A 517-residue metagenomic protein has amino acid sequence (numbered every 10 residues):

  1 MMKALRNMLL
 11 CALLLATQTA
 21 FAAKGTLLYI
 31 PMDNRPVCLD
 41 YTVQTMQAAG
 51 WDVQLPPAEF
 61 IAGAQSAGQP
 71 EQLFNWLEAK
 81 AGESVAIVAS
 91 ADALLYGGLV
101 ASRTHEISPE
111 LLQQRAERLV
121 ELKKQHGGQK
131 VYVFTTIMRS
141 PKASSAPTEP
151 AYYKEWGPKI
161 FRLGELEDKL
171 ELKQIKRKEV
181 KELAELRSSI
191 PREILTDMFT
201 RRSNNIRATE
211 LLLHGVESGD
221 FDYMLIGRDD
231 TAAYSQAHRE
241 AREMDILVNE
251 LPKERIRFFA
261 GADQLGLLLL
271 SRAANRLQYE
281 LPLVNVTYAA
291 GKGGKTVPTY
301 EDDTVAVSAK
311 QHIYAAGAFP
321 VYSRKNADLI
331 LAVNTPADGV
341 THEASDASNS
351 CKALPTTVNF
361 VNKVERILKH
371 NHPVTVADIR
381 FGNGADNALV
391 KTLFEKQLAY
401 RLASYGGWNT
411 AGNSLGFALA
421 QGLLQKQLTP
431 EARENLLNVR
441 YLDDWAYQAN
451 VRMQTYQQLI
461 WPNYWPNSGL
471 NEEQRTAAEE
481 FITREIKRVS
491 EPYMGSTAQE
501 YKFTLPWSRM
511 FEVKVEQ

Functional and structural regions predicted by a protein language model:
M1-L9: Bacterial N-terminal signal peptides that target proteins for export
C11-L15: Short, linear, compositionally biased motifs with a strong N-terminal bias
T17-T19: N-terminal signal peptide c-region/cleavage motif recognized by signal peptidases
A23-Q517: An N-terminal assembly and electron-transfer interface module characteristic of large anaerobic redox and radical
